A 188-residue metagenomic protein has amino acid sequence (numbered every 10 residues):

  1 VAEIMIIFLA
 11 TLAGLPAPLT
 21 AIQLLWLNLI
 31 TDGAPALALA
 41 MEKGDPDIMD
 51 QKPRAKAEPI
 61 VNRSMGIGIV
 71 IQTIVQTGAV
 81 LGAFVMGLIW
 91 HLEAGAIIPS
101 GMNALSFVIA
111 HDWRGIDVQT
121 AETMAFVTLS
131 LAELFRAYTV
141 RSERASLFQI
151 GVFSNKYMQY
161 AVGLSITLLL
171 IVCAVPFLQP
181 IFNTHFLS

Functional and structural regions predicted by a protein language model:
V1-A145: Membrane-embedded transport module
A40, V127-S188: C-terminal transmembrane module of polytopic membrane proteins
